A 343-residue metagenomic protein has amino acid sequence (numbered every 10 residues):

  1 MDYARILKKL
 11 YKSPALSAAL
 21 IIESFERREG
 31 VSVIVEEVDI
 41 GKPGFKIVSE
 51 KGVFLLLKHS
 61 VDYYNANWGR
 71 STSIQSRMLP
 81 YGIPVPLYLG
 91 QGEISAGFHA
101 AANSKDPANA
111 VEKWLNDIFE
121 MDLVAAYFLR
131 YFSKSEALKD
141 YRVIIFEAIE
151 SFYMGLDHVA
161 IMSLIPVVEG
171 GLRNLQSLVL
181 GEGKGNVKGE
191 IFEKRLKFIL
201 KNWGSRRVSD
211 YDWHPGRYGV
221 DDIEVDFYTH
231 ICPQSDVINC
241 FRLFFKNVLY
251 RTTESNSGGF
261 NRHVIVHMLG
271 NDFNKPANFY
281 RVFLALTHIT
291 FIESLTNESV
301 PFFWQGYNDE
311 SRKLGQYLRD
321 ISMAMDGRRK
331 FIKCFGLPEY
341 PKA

Functional and structural regions predicted by a protein language model:
M1-M121, N308-A343: Terminal, compositionally biased low-complexity regions
Y3, Y11, Y63-Y64, Y81 (+13 more regions): Sequence-level detector for tyrosine residue identity
V61, K134-S135, Y141, N239-R242 (+1 more regions): Short linear motifs at secondary-structure transitions and domain/linker junctions
Q91-H99, A110-L123, S209-G216, Y228-F241: Short charge-dense sequence patches
G92-H158: Charged alpha-helical initiation segments
I144-A148, S163, N261: Short, hydrophobic/aromatic alpha-helical segments in well-folded domains
H158-M162, E169-G327, I332-G336: Amphipathic, oligomerization/interface secondary-structure segments
